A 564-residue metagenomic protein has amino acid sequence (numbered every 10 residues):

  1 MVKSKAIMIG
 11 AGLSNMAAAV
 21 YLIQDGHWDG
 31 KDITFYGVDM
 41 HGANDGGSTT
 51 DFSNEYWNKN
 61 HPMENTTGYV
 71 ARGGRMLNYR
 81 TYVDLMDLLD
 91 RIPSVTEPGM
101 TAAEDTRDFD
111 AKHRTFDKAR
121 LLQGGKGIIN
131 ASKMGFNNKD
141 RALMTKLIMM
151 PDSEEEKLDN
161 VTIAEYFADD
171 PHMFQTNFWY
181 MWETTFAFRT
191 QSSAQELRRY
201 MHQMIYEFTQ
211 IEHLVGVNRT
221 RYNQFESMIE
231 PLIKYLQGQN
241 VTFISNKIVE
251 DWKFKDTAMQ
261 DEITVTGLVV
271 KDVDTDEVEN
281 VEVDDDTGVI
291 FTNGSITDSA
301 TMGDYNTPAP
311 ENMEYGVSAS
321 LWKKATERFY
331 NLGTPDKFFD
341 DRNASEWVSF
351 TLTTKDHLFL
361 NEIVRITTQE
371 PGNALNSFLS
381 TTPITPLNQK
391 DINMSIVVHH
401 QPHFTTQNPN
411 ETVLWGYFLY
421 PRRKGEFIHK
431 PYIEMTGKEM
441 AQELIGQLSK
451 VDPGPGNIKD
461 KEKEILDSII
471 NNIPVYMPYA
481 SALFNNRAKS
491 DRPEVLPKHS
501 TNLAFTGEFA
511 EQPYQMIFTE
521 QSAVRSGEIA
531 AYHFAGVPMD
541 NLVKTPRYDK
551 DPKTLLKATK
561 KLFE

Functional and structural regions predicted by a protein language model:
V2-T34: N-terminal Rossmann-like FAD-binding beta1-loop-alpha1 element of flavoenzymes
I23-P62: Glycine-rich FAD pyrophosphate-binding loop
E55-E64, R198-T209, P497-G507: Active-site-adjacent bridging/hinge elements
W57-R107: Conserved FAD-binding subdomain of flavin-dependent enzymes
V95-Y206, N218: Rossmann-like flavin
H202-G288, N293-G294, N306, N312-Y315 (+1 more regions): Helical element adjacent to the flavin cofactor pocket in flavoenzyme catalytic cores
E207-T220, D286-R525, Y532, D540-V543: C-terminal segments that line or cap access tunnels to active or ligand-binding sites in enzymes and enzyme-associated
H533-E564: Active-site-proximal substrate-binding core of FAD-dependent oxidoreductases
